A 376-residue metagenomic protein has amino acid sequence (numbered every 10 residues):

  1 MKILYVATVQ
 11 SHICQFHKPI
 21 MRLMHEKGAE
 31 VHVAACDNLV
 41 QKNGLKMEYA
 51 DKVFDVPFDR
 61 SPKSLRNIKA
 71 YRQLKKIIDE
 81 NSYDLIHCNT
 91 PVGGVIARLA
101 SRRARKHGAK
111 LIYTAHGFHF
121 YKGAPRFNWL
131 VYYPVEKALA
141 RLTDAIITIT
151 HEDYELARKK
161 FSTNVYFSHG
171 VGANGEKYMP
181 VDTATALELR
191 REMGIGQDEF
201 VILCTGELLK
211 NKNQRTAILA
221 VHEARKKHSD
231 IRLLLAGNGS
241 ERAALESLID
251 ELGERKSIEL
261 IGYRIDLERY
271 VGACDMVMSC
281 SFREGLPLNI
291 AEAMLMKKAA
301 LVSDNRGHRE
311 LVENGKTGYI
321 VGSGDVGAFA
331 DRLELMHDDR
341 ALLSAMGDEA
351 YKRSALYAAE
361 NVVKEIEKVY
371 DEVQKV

Functional and structural regions predicted by a protein language model:
Y5-R66, E152-R158, S240: N-terminal strand-loop element at the rim of the active site of nucleotide-sugar-dependent glycosyltransferases
C14-P19, F200-K226, L233, S240-E246 (+2 more regions): A conserved mid-protein helix/loop that constitutes part of the nucleotide-sugar donor-binding site
F54-D55, K137-T185: Donor nucleotide-sugar binding/catalytic pocket of nucleotide-sugar-dependent glycosyltransferases
E246-G262: Nucleotide-activated donor-binding/catalytic signature segment of Leloir-type glycosyltransferases, i.e., the conserved
Y263, F282: Aromatic "clamp/platform" in nucleotide-sugar-dependent glycosyltransferases that forms part of the donor/acceptor
A299-V302, V312: Short hydrophobic beta-strand element within catalytic cores of glycosyltransferases and related nucleotide-activated
N314-G315, Y319-V326, L335-R340: Conserved acidic donor-binding segment of nucleotide-sugar-dependent glycosyltransferases
A328, L335, L342-L356, E365-K368: A short, well-ordered alpha-helix in the C-terminal region of glycosyltransferases
